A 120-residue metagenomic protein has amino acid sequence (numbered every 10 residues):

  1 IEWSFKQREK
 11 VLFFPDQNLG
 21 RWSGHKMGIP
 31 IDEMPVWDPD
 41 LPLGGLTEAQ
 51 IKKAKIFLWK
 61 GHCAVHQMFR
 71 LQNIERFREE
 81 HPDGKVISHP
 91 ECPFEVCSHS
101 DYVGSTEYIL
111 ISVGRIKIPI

Functional and structural regions predicted by a protein language model:
I1-I120: The feature marks the mature, well-folded catalytic cores of soluble enzymes
